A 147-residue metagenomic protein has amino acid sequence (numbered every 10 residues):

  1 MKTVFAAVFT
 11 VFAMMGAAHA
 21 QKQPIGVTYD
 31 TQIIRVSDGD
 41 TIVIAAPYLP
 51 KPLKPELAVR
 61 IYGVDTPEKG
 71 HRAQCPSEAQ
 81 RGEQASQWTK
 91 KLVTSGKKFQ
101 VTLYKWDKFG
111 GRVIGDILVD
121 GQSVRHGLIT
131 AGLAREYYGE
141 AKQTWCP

Functional and structural regions predicted by a protein language model:
M1-T10: Sec-dependent signal peptide recognition, specifically the positively charged N-region followed immediately by
F5, M15-P147: Small beta-barrel nucleic-acid-binding modules, primarily SNase/OB-fold domains and secondarily Tudor-like barrels
